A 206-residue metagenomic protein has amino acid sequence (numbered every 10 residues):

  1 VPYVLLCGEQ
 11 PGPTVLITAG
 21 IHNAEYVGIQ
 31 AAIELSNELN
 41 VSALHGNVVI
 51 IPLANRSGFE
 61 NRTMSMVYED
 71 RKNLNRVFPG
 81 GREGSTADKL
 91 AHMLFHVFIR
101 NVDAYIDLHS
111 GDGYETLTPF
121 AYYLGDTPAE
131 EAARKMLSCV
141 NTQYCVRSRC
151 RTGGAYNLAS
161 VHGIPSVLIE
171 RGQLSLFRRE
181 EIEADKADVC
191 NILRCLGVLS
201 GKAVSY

Functional and structural regions predicted by a protein language model:
V1-Y206: Structured catalytic-domain cores with a bias toward divalent-metal coordination
